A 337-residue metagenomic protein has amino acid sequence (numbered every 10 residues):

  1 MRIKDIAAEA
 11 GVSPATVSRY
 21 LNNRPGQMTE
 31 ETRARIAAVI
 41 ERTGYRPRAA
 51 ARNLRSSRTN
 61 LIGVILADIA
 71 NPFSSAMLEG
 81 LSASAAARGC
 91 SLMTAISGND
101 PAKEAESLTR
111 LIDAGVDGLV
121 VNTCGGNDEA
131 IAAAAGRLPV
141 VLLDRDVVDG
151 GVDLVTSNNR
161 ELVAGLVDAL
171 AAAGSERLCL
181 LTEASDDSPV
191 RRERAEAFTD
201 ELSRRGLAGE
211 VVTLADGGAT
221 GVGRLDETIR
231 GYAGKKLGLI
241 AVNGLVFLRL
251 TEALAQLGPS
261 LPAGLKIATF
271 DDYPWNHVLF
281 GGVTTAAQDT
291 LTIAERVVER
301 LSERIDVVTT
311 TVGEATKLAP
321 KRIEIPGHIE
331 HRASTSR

Functional and structural regions predicted by a protein language model:
M1-R2, I40-F73, E79, R88 (+1 more regions): N-terminal helix-turn-helix/winged-helix DNA-binding helices and compositionally similar short basic alpha-helical
M1-T59: N-terminal helix-turn-helix DNA-binding module of bacterial transcription factors
R35, F73-A87, L162-L166, P189-A208 (+3 more regions): Short, solvent-exposed amphipathic alpha-helices that sit in or adjacent to ligand/effector-binding or catalytic
A85-I96, R177-L181, A195, T199-T220: Short beta-strand elements in bilobed, periplasmic/extracellular small-molecule ligand-binding domains
V121-G165, S185, L245, D271-V283: Flexible loop/hinge segments that line or gate small-molecule binding clefts
D153-L180, A219-E227, Q288-T309: Hydrophobic alpha-helical segments within soluble ligand-binding/sensing domains
L166-R205, G313-S334: An alpha-beta-alpha
R230-R337: Flexible loop/turn connectors
